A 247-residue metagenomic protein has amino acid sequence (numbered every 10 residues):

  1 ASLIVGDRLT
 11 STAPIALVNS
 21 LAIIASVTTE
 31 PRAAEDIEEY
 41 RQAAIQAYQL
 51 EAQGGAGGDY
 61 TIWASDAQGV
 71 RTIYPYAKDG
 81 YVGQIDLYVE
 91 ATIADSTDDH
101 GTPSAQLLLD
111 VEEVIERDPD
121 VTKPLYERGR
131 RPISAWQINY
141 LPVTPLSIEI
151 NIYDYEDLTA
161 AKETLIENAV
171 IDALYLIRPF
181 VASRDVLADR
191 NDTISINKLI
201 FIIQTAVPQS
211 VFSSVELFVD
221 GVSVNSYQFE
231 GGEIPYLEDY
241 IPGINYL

Functional and structural regions predicted by a protein language model:
A1-L50, G54-G55: Catalytic P-loop NTP-binding/switch module of NTPases
S2, A94-D98, V224-N225: Short, surface-exposed beta-strand/loop "edge" segments at domain boundaries and coil↔beta transitions
D7, G55, Q84, T102 (+4 more regions): Intrinsically disordered, low-complexity regions
R8, S20, S96-H100, G221 (+1 more regions): Short linear motifs in intrinsically disordered/low-complexity regions
S20, E30, D36, A67 (+7 more regions): Functionally constrained cores in energy, signaling, and assembly domains
T28, D110, Q137, S147-N151 (+2 more regions): Ser/Thr- (and often Asn-) enriched beta-sheet segments in non-cytosolic proteins
Q49-D192: Carbohydrate-recognition loop of C-type lectin domains
L141, E163-L247: An aromatic-glycine-centered, glycine-rich loop/turn in mixed alpha/beta architecture
